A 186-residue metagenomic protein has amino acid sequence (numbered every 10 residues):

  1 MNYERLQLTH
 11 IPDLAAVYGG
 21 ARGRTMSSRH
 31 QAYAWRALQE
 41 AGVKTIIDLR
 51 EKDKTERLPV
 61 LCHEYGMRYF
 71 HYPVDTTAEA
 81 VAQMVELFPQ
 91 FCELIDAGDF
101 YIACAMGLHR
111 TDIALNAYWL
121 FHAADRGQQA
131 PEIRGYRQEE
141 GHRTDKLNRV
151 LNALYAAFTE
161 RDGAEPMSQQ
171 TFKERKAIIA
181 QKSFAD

Functional and structural regions predicted by a protein language model:
M1-Y101, I113-D186: Cys-dependent protein tyrosine phosphatase-like superfamily
A105-T111: Cytochrome P450 heme-iron axial ligand motif
